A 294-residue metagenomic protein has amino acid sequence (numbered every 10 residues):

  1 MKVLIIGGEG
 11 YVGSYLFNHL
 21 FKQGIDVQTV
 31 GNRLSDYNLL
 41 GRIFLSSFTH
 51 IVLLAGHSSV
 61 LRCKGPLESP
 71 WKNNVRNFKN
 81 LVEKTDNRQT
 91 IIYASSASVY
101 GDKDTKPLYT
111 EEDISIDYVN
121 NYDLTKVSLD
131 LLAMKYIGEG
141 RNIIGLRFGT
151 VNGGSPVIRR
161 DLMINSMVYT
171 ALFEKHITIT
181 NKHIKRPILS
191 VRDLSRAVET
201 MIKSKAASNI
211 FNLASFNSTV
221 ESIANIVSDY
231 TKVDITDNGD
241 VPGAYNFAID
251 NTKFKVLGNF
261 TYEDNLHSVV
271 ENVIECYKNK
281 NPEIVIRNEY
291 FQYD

Functional and structural regions predicted by a protein language model:
V3-K22: N-terminal Rossmann NAD(P)H-binding glycine-rich loop of SDR-like oxidoreductase domains
G41-N73: NAD(P)H-binding glycine-rich loop region in Rossmannoid oxidoreductase-like domains and their noncatalytic homologs
P66-N80, I116, N120, L124-T125: Glycine-rich NAD(P)-binding loop of the Rossmann-fold in SDR/ketoreductase-type enzymes
K79-N121: Conserved Rossmann-fold NAD(P)-dependent oxidoreductase catalytic core, especially the SDR/UDP-sugar
Y100-G101, N120-N121, I144-L162: Flexible, glycine-rich beta-alpha linker
T105, D117-R147, L172: Active-site Tyr-X1-5-Lys
S128, G145, P156-Y169, T178-T200: Substrate-positioning beta->alpha
E174-K175, I179-D294: C-terminal substrate-binding subdomain of Rossmann-fold SDR/epimerase-dehydratase oxidoreductases
